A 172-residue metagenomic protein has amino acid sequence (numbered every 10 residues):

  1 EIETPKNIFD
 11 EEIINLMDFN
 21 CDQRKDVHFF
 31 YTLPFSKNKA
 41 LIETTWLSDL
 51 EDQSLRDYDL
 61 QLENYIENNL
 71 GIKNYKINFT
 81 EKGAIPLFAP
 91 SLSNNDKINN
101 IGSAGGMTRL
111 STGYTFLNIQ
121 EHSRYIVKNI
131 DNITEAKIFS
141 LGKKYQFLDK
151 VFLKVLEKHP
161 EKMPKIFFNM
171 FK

Functional and structural regions predicted by a protein language model:
E1-K76, P86-N94: Predominantly flavin-linked oxidoreductase catalytic cores and closely associated redox partners
I14, K82, A104-G105: Generic secondary-structure boundary/loop-capping signal
R24-V27, K82-N100, L110, V155-E161 (+1 more regions): FAD-binding beta-loop-beta segment adjacent to the flavin cofactor pocket
A40, N100-A104, K143-F147: Short acidic (Asp/Glu) and glycine-rich catalytic loops that position anionic groups and cofactors
L50, S54, S111, V155: Conserved aromatic-histidine-acidic binding/catalytic patches
E51-E81, L92, N99, Q120-K144: Flavin-binding catalytic cores
A104-Y125: A conserved FAD-binding loop/helix module that cradles the flavin
R124-K172: C-terminal helical "tail/cap" subdomain of flavin- and related membrane-associated enzymes
